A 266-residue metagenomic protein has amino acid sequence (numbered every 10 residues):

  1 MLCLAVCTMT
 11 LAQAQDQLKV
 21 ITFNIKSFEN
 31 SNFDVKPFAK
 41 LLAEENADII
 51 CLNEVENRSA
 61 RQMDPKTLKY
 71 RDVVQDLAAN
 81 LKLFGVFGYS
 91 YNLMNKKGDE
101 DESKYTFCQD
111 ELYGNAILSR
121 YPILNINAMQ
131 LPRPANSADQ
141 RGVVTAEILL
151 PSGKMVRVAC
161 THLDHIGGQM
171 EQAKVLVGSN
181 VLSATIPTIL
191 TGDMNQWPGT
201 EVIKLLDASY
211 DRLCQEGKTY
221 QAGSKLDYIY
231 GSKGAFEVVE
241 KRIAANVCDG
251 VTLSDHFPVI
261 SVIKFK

Functional and structural regions predicted by a protein language model:
L2-C3, A12-I49, K69, F84 (+1 more regions): Active-site regions of metal-assisted phosphoester/phosphodiester hydrolases, unifying DNase/endonuclease modules
V6: Nuclease and nuclease-like effector domains acting on nucleic acids or nucleotide cofactors
T22-N24, C51-A60: Acidic/histidine-rich, surface-exposed loop or edge segments in extracytoplasmic proteins
V55-S59, S90-K96: Acidic helix-start/capping segments at beta-turn-to-alpha-helix junctions
R58-D76: Membrane-embedded segments
F87: A basic- and aromatic-enriched beta-loop-alpha substructure that forms the phosphate/nucleotide- and DNA/RNA-contacting
